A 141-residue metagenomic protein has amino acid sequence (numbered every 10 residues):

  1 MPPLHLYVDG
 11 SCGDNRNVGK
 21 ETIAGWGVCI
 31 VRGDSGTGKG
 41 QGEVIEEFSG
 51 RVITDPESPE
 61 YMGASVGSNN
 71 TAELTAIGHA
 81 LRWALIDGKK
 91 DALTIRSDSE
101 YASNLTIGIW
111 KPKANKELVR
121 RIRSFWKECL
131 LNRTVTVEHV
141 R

Functional and structural regions predicted by a protein language model:
M1-T71, W83: RNase H-like nuclease fold core
C12-N17, E60, I77-R141: RNase H catalytic domain
A72, A76: Loop-to-helix element that buttresses phosphate recognition and phosphoryl-transfer chemistry
